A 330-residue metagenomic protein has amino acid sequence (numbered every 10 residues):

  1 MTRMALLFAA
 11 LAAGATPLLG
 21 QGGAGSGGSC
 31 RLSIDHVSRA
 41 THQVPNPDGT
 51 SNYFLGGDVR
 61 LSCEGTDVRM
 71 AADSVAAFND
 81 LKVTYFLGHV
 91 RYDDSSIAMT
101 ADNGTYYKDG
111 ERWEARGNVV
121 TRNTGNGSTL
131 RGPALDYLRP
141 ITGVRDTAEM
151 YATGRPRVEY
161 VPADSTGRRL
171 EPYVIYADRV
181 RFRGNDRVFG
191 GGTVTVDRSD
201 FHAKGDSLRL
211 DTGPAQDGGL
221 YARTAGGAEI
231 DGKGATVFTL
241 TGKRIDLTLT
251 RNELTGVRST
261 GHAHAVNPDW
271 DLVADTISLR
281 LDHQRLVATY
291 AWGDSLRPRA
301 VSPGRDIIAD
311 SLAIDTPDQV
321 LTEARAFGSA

Functional and structural regions predicted by a protein language model:
M1-A5: Positively charged n-region of N-terminal signal peptides that target proteins for export
L7-F8, L18: Cleavable N-terminal signal peptides
A15-Q21: Boundary at the C-terminal end of the N-terminal hydrophobic targeting segment
Q21-A330: N-terminal amphipathic/hydrophobic interface segments
